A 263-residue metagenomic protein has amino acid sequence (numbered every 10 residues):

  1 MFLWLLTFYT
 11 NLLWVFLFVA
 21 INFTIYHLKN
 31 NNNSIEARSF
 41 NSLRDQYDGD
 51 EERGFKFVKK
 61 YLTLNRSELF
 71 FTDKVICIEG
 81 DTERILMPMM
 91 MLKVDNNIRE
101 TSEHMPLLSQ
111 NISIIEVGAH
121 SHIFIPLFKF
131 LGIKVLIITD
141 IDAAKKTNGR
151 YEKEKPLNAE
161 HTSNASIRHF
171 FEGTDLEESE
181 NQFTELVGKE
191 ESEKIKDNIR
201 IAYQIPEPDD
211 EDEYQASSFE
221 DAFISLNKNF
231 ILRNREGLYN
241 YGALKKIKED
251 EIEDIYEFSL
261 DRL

Functional and structural regions predicted by a protein language model:
M1-L64: Switch/communication elements of ASCE P-loop NTPase nucleotide-binding domains
V58-C77, D81-L263: Acidic, Mg2+-coordinating catalytic modules of nucleic-acid enzymes
